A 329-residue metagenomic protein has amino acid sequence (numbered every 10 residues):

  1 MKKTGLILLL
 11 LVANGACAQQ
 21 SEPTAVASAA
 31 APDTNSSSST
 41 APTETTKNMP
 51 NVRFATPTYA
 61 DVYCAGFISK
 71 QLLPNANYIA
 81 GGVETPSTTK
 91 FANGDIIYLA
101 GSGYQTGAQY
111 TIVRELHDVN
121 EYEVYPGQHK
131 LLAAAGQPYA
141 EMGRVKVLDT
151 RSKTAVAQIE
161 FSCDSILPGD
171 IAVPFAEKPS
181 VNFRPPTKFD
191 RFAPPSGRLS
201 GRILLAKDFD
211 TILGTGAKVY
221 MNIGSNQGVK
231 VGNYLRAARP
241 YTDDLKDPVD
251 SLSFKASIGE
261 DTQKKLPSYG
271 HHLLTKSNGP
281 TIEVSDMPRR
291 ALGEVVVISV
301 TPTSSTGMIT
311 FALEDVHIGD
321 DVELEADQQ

Functional and structural regions predicted by a protein language model:
K2-G5, C17-Q329: Surface-exposed, polar/charged interaction patches used for macromolecular assembly or partner binding
L10-A18: Hydrophobic h-region of N-terminal signal peptides that target proteins for export in Gram-negative bacteria
